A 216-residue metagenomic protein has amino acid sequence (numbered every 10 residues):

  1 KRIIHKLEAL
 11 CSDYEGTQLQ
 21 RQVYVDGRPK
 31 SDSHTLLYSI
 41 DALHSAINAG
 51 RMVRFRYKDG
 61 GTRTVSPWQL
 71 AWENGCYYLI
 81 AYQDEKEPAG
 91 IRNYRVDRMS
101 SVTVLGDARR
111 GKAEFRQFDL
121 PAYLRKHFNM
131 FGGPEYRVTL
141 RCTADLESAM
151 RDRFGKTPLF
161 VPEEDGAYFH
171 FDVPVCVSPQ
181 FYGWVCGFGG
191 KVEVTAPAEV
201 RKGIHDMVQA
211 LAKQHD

Functional and structural regions predicted by a protein language model:
K1-V53: Bulky hydrophobic/aromatic content
H44-E85, R92: Loop-centered beta-sheet repeat module
L70, V102, F160-P162: A structural signal for short hydrophobic beta-strand segments in well-ordered beta-sheet cores
W72-Y77, D84-E87, L105-R109, A144-S148: Short, charged/polar surface micro-motifs in flexible loops or helix N-caps
E87-P121: Flexible linker/loop signature enriched in Pro/Ser/Thr and Pro/Gly
L120-D216: Polybasic (Lys/Arg-rich)
